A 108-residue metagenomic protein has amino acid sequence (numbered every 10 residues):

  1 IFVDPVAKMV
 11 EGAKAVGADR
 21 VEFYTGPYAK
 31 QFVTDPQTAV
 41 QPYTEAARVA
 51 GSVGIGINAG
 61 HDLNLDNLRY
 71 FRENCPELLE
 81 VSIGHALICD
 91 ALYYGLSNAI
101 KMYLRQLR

Functional and structural regions predicted by a protein language model:
I1-A50: Histidine/lysine/aspartate-rich catalytic loop segments that bind and position anionic ligands
F2-V6, G26-Y28, I55-G56, G60-D66 (+1 more regions): Active-site beta-loop-alpha junctions enriched in small/polar residues
V6-V16, A59, L63-L78: Catalytic cores of alpha/beta
G12-A13, A18, A46-A50, A59-G60 (+3 more regions): Small-side-chain structural scaffolding
R20-F32, P76-L96: Glycine-rich phosphate-binding active-site loops on the catalytic face of alpha/beta enzymes
D35-P36, D90-R108: C-terminal helical cap(s) of enzyme catalytic domains, especially alpha/beta-barrels
P36-A59, C75, Y103-L107: Alpha-helix-loop-beta-strand connector modules within alpha/beta enzyme cores
T38, P42, A59-L63, E73 (+3 more regions): Short amphipathic alpha-helical interaction segments
